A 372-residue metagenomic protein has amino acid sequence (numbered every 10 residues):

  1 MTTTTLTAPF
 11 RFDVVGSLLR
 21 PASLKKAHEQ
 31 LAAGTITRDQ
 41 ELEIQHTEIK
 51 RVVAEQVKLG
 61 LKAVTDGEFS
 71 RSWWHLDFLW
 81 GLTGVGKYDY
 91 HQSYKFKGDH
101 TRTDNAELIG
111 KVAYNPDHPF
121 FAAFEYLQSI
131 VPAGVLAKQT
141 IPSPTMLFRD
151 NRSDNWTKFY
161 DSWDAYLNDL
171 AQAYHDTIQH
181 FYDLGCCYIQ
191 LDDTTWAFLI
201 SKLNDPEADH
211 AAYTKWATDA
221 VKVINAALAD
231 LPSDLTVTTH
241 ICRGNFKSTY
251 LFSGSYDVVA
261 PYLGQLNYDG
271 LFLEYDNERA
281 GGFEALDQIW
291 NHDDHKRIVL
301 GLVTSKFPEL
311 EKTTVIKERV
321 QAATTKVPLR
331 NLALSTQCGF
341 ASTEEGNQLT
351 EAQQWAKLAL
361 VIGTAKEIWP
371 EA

Functional and structural regions predicted by a protein language model:
M1-A372: Domain-level signal for soluble alpha/beta catalytic cores
